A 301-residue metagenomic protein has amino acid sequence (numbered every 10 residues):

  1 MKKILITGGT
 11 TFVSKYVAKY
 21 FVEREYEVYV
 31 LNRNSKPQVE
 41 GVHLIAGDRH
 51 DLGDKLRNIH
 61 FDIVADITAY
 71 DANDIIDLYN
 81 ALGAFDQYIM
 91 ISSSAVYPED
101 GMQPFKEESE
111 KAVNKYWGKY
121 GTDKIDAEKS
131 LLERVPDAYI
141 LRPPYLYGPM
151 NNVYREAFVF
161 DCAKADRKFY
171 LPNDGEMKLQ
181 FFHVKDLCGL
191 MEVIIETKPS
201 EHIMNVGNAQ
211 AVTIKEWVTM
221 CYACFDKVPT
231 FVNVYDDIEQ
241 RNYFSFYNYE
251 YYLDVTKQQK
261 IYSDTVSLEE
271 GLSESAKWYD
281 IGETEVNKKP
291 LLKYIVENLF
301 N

Functional and structural regions predicted by a protein language model:
I4-R24: N-terminal Rossmann NAD(P)H-binding glycine-rich loop of SDR-like oxidoreductase domains
S93-K119, E133: Active-site "gating" loop of Rossmann-like NAD(P)-dependent oxidoreductase/epimerase domains
E128-M150: Conserved beta-loop-beta element that borders a ligand/cofactor-binding pocket
M150, K178-K185, M204-C224, V266 (+1 more regions): Substrate-binding strand-loop-helix patch in Rossmann-like NAD(P)-dependent oxidoreductase/epimerase domains
F160-Y170, M177-V212: Alpha-helical substrate-binding/gating segment
I194-E250, K289-L292, V296-F300: Mid/C-terminal beta-alpha module of Rossmann-like enzyme folds, strongest in SDR-family dehydrogenases/epimerases
E239-D264, E270, I281-T284: Conserved C-terminal active-site "lid" loop/helix of NAD(P)H-dependent oxidoreductases that clamps the redox cofactor
L268-N301: Amphipathic terminal alpha-helices
